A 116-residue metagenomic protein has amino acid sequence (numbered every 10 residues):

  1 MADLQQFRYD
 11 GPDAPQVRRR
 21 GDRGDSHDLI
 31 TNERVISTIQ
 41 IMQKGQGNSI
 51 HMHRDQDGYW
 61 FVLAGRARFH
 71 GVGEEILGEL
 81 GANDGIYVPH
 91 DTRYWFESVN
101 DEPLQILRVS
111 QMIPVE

Functional and structural regions predicted by a protein language model:
M1-I39, S49, E116: A short, N-terminal "cap"/entry segment at the start of jelly-roll beta-barrel domains of the cupin/DSBH fold
E33-R34, D55, E74, D101-E102: Short strand-connecting beta-turns/loops that link adjacent beta-strands
S37-I39, F69, I106: Short hydrophobic/aromatic-rich beta-strand segments that constitute the beta-sheet cores of beta-sandwich/beta-barrel
I39-I41, Y59, G85-Y87: Conserved hydrophobic/aromatic beta-strand scaffold that supports enzyme active sites
G47-S49, R68, I76, D84-I86 (+1 more regions): Histidine-centered metal-chelating micro-motifs
S49-D55: Histidine-centered catalytic micro-motifs
D55-A82: A short beta-strand-loop-beta hairpin characteristic of the jelly-roll/cupin
G81-A82, H90-E116: Ligand-binding loop in jelly-roll beta-barrel domains
